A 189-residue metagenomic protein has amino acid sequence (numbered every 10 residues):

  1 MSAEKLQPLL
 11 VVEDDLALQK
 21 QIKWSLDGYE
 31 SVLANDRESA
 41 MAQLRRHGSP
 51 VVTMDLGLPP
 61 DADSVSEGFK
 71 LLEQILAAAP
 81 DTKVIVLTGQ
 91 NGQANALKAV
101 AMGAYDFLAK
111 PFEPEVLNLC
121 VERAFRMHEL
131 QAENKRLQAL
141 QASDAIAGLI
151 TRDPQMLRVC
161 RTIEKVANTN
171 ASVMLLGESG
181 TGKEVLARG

Functional and structural regions predicted by a protein language model:
A3-Q7, D15-E38, R46: Two-component/phosphorelay signaling modules centered on CheY-like receiver
L33-V51, D55-P59, D63: Acidic, metal-coordinating helix/loop segments flanking the phosphotransfer/catalytic sites of two-component signaling
A42, D61-D81: Short amphipathic alpha-helix used as the core "switch/output" element in two-component signaling
G57, A78, Q90-N91, M102: Short, conserved "switch-loop" micro-motifs in signal-transduction and mechanochemical regulators
N91-A94, L108, F112-V121: C-terminal output helix
A139-G189: AAA+ ATPase active-site-proximal loops
